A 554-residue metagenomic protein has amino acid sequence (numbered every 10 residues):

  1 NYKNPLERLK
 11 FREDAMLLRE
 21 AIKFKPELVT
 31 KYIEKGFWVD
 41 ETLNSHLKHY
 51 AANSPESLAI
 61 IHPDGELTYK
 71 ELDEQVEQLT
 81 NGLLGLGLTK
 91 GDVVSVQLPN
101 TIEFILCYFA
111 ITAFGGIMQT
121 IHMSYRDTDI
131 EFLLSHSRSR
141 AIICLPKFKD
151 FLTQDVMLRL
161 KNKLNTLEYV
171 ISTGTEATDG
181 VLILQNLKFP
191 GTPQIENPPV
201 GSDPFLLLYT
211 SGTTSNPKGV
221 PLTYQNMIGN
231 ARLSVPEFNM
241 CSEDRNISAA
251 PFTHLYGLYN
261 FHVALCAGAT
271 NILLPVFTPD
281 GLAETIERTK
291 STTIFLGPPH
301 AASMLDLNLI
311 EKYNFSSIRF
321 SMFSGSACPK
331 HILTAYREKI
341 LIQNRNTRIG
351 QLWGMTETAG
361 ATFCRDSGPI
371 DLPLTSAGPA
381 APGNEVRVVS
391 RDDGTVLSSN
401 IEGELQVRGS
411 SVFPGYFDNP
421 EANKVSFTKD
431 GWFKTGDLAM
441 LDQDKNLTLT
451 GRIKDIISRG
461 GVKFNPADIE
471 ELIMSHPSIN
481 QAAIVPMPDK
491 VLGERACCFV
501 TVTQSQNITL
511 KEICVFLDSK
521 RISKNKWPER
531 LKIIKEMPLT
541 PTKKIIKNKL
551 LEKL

Functional and structural regions predicted by a protein language model:
N1-F11, G85-L86, A113-N186, Q504-Q506: Structural core segment of the AMP-binding/adenylate-forming
W38-V39, N44, K48, E56-T101 (+4 more regions): Conserved AMP-binding/adenylate-forming core of the ANL superfamily
P55-E56, S172-T175, F189-Y209, S215-N216 (+1 more regions): Conserved pre-ATP/AMP-binding loop-to-beta segment of ANL
T68-K70, F205-G229: Conserved AMP-binding A3 loop
Y125-S135, I142-C144, I294, G409 (+4 more regions): AMP-binding/adenylate-forming catalytic core of the ANL superfamily
I228-R245, T253-T293, A301-N308: Conserved AMP-binding/adenylation subdomain of ANL enzymes
C266, S291-L296, L305-L372, E385: Gly/Ser/Thr-rich phosphate-binding loop
E385-Q406, V425, Q443-D444, Q506-L510 (+1 more regions): Conserved beta-loop-beta connector loops within the AMP-binding
